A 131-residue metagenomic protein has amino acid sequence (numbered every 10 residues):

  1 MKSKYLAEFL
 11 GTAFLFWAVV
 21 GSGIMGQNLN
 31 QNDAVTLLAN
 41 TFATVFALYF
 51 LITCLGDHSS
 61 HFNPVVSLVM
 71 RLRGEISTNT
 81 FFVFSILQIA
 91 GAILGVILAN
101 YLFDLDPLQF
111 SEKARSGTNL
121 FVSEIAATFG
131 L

Functional and structural regions predicted by a protein language model:
M1-L131: Membrane-interface helix-loop junctions and terminal tails of multi-pass membrane proteins
